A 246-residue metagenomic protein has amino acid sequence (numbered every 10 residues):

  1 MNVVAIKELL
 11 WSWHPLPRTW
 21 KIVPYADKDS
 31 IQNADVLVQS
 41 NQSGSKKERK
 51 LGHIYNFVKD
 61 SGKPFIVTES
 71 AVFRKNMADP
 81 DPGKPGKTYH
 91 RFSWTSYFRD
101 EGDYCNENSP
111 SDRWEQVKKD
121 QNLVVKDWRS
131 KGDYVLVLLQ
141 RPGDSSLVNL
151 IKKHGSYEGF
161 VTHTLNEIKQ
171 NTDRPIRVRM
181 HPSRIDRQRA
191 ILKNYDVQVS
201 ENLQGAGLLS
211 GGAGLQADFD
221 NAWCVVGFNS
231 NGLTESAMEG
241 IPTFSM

Functional and structural regions predicted by a protein language model:
M1-R49, G143-D144: N-terminal pre-catalytic "stem/leader" segment of glycosyltransferase-like enzymes
A5-E8, V161-L209: Catalytic donor nucleotide-activated moiety binding site of glycosyltransferases and closely related
L9-W11, Q42-S45, A71-R74, Q140-D144 (+2 more regions): Short, solvent-exposed loop/turn segments at secondary-structure junctions
V23-A34, S200-N202, S210-A217: Short acidic low-complexity segments
K47-G52, L209-M246: A donor-sugar binding/catalytic signature common to diverse glycosyltransferases and related nucleotide-sugar
D60-P64, G240-P242: A short helix->loop->beta-strand "cap" motif at the edges of active sites that frequently abuts
T68-I151: A nucleotide-sugar donor-handling region in carbohydrate enzymes
V125-I185: Active-site donor-nucleotide binding/catalytic segment of nucleotide-sugar enzymes
